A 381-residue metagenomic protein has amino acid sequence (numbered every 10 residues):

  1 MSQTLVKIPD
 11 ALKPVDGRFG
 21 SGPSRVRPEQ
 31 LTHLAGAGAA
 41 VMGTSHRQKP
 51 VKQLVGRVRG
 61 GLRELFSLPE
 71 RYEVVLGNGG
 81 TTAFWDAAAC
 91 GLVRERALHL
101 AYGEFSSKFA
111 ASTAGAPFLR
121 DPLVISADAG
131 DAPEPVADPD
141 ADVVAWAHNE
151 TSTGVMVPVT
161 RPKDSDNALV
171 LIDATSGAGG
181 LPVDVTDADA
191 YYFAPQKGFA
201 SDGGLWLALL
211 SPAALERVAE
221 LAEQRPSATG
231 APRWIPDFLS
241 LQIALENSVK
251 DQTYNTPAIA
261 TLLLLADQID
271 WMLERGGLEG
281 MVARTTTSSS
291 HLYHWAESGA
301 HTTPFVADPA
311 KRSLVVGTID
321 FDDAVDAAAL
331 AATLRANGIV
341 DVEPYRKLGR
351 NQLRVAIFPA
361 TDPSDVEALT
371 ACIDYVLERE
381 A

Functional and structural regions predicted by a protein language model:
M1-S45: N-terminal "arm"/small-domain region of PLP-dependent enzymes with the aminotransferase-like
A11, D16, K347, N351-A381: PLP-dependent enzyme catalytic core of the Aspartate aminotransferase-like
R25, F199-T286, S290-Y293: Active-site C-terminal subdomain of aminotransferase-like
G38-A87, E104, K108-S112: Conserved N-terminal alpha-helix of the aminotransferase class I/II PLP-enzyme fold
A83-V143: PLP-dependent aminotransferase-like
A127-G179, A190, G198: Active-site phosphate-binding strand-loop segment of PLP-dependent enzymes
V185-Q196, W206: Conserved active-site segment immediately N-terminal to the catalytic lysine that forms the internal aldimine
T303-L334: Conserved PLP-binding catalytic core of the aspartate aminotransferase-like
